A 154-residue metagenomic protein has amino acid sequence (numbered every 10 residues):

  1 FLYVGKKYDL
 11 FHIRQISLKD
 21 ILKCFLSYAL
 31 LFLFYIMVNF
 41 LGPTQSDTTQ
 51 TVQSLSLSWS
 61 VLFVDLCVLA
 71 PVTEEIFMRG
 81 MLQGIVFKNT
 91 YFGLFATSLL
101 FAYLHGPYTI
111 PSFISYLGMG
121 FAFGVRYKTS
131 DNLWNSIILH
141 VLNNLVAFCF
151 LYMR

Functional and structural regions predicted by a protein language model:
F1-G5: Alpha-helical transmembrane segments in multi-pass membrane proteins
K7-A70: Juxtamembrane helix-loop-helix connectors linking adjacent transmembrane helices in multi-pass membrane enzymes
W59-R154: Transmembrane helix-loop-helix hairpins at the membrane interface of multi-pass integral membrane proteins
